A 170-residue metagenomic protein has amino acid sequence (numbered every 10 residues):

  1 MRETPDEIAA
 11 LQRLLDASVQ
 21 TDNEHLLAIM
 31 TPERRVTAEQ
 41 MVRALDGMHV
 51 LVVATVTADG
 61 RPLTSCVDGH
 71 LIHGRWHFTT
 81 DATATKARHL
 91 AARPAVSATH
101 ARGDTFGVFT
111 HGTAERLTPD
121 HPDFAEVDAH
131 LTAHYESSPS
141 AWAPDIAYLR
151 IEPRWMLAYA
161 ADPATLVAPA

Functional and structural regions predicted by a protein language model:
M1-E33, T105-A170: Charged, gly/pro-rich active-site loop segments
T21, G47-M48, A92-R93, R154: Structured helix-beta-strand junction loops
N23-V50: Short, basic/aromatic recognition patches
Q40, V52-T57, Y135-A143: Short helix-to-loop capping/linker segments positioned immediately adjacent to catalytic or ligand/cofactor-binding
V42-R43, D68, R88, P139-A141: Short secondary-structure boundary/capping segments
R43-D46, A91-A92, T132: Alpha-helix boundary recognition
M48-A82, R88-L90, V96-H100, F109-T110: Short beta-strand segments
H49-V50, A95, E136, M156: Generic structural signal for secondary-structure transition and capping sites
